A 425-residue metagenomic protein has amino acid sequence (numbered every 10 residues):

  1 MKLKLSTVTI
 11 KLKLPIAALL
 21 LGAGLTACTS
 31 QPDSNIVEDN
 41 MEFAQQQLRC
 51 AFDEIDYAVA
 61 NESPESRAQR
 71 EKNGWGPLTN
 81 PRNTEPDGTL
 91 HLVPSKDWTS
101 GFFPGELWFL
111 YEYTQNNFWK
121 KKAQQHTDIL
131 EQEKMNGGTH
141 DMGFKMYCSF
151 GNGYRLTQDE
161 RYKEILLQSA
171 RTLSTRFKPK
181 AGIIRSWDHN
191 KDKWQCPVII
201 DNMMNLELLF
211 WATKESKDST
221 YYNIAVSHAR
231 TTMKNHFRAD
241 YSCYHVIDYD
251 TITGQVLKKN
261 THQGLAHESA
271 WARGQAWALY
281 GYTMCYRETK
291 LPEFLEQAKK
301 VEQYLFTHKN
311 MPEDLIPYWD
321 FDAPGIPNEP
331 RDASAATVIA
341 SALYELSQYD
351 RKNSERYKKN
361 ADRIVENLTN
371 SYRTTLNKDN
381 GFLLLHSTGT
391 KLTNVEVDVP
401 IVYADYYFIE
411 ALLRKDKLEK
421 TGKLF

Functional and structural regions predicted by a protein language model:
K2-I16: Bacterial N-terminal signal peptides that target proteins for export
P15-A23: Sec-dependent N-terminal signal peptides
T26-A27: C-terminal motif of bacterial Sec signal peptides marking the signal peptidase cleavage site
Q31-F425: Glycan-recognition and catalytic cores of secretory/periplasmic carbohydrate-active enzymes
